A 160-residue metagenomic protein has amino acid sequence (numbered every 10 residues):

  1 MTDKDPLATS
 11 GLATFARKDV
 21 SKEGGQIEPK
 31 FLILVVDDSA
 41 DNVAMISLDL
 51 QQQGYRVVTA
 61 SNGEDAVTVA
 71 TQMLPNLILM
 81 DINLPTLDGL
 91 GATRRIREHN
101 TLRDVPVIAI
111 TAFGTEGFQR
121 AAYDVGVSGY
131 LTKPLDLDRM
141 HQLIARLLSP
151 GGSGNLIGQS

Functional and structural regions predicted by a protein language model:
A44-Q52: Charged docking surfaces used in two-component/phosphorelay signaling
G54-S61, V69, L131: Short hydrophobic/Thr-rich beta-strand motif most characteristic of the beta2 strand and flanking loop of CheY-like
T59, L84-L87, D124: Residue-level signal for the "D+5" position in two-component response regulator receiver
M73-L79, L84: Active-site beta3 strand of CheY-like receiver
G117, L135-A145: C-terminal output helix
S128: Short, glycine/charged-rich "phosphate-handling" switch motifs in NTP-dependent and phosphotransfer domains
